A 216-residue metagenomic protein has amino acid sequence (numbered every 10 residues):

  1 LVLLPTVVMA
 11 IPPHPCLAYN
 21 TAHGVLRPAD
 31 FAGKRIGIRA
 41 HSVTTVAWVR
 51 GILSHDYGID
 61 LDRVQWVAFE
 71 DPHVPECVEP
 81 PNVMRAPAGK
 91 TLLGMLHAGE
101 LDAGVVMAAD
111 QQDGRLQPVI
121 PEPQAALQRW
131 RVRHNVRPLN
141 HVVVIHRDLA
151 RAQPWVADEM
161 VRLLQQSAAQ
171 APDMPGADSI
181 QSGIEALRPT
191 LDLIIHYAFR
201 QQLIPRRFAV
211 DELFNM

Functional and structural regions predicted by a protein language model:
L1-I59, F69: Short, glycine-/small- and polar/acidic-enriched structural segments that line small-molecule recognition paths
T21, A40, A68-E70, E100 (+2 more regions): Short, structured patches in soluble enzyme cores that scaffold and shape functional sites
L26, V64-H97, A186, A209-M216: Short helix-initiation/N-cap motifs at beta->coil->alpha
D30, G94-M95, Y197: Well-formed, non-transmembrane alpha-helical positions, independent of function
V43, A47-G51, H55-V64, A68-P81 (+3 more regions): Flexible loop/hinge segments at secondary-structure junctions
V78-Q170: Pocket-lining segment of extracytoplasmic ligand-binding domains
V144, L149-L203: Secondary-structure end/capping motifs
